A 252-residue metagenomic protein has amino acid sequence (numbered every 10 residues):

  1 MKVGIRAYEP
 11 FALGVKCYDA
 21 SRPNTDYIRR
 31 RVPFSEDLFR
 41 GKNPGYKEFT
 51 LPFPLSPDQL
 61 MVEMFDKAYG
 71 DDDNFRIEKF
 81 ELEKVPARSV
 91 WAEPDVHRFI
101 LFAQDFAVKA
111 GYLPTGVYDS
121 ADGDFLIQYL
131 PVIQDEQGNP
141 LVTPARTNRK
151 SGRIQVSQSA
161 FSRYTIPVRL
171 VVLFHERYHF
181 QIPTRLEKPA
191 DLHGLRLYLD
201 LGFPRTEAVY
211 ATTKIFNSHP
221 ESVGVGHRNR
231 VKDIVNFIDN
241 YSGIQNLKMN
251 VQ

Functional and structural regions predicted by a protein language model:
K2-V132, V251: A metal-dependent hydrolase signature that marks the N-terminal structural subdomain at the beginning of catalytic folds
P86-D95, S159-F161, Y178-R185, E221-V223: Second-shell loop/turn segments in exported
V96-Q104, F174, E187, D191-L195 (+2 more regions): Extracytoplasmic/secreted envelope proteins and their assembly/folding machinery, especially bacterial periplasmic
A110-G123, I182-L186, L201-T213: Surface-exposed patches in mature extracellular/periplasmic domains of secreted proteins
Q128-I166, R177-F180: Active-site scaffold of zinc-dependent metalloenzymes
S159-R163, E176-P189, H193-R205: Catalytic Zn2+-binding segment of zinc metalloproteases
T165-V171, Y210: Alpha-helical scaffolds flanking conserved acidic
F203-Q252: Long, well-structured alpha-helical subdomains associated with metal-dependent extracellular/ecto-lumenal hydrolases
